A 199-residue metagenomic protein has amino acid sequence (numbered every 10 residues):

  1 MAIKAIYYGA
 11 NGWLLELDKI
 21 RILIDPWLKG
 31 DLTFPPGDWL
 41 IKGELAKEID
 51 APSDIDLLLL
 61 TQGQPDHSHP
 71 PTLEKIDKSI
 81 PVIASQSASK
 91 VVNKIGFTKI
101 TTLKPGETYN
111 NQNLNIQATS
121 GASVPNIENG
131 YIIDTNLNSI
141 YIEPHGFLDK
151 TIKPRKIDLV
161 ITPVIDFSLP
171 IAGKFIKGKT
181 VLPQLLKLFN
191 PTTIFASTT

Functional and structural regions predicted by a protein language model:
A2-K4, I76-V82, N138-I140: Short active-site oxyanion
Y8-D18, N110-I161, I176-V181: Catalytic core of the metallo-beta-lactamase
I20, K78-P81, F97, F189-T193: A short helix->loop->beta-strand "cap" motif at the edges of active sites that frequently abuts
I20-L59, P71-K75, L148-R155: Pre-active-site segment of Zn-dependent metallo-hydrolases
I24-D25, D54-S68, I83-Q86, Y141-G146 (+2 more regions): Active-site neighborhood of phospho(di)ester-bond hydrolases with catalytic His/Asp-centered motifs
D31, G63-S68, S89-V92, E107-N110 (+4 more regions): Active-site environment of divalent metal-dependent phosphoester hydrolases
E44-Y109: Active-site HxH/HxHxD metal-binding segment of metal-dependent hydrolases
S87, L148-T199: Cap/insert and terminal regions of metallo-dependent hydrolase folds
